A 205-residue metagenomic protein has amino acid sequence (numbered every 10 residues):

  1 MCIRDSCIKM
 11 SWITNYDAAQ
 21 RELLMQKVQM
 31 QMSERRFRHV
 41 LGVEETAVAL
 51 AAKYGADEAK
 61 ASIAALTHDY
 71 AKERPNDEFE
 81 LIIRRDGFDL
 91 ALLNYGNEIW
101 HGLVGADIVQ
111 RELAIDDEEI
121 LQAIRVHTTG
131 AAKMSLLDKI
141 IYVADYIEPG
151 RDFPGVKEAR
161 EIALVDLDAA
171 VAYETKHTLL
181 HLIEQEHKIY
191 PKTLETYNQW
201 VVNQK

Functional and structural regions predicted by a protein language model:
M1-I3: Short, small-residue-biased leader/transition segments that mark boundaries at the very start of proteins
M10-W12, Y16-M32: Generic N-terminal amphipathic, Lys/Arg-enriched alpha-helix
Q26-M30, V48, K53-T175: Divalent metal-dependent catalytic cores for phosphoryl transfer on phosphate-bearing substrates
S33, A52, T129, L180-H187: Generic secondary-structure signature for well-ordered alpha-helical cores
E34-R38: A short, charge-rich alpha-helical start-of-domain segment used by transcription regulators
L180-K205: Charged phosphate-binding loop/patch that engages nucleotide di/tri-phosphates or the phosphate backbone of nucleic
